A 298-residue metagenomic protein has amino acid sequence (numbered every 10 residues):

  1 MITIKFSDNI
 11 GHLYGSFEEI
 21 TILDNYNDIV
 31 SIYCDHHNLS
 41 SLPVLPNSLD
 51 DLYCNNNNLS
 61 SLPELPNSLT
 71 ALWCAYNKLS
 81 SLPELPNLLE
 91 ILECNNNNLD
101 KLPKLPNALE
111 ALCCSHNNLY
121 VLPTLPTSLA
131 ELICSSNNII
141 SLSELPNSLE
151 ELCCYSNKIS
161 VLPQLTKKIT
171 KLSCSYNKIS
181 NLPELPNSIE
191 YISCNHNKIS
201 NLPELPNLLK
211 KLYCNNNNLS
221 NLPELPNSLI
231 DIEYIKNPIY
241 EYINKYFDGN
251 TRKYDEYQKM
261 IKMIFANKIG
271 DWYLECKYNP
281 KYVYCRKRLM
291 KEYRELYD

Functional and structural regions predicted by a protein language model:
T3-N55: LRR N-terminal entry segment and analogous cap-like coil->beta motifs
L13, I32, L52-C54, L72-C74 (+8 more regions): Conserved hydrophobic beta-strand positions in leucine-rich repeat
I20-L23, L42-L45, L62-L65, L82-L85 (+8 more regions): Canonical leucine-rich repeat
N25-V30, N47-D50, P66-T70, N87-E90 (+7 more regions): Leucine-rich repeat
Y213-I264, G270-Y273: Leucine-rich solenoid repeat scaffolds
Q258-D298: Calmodulin-binding IQ motif alpha-helix
